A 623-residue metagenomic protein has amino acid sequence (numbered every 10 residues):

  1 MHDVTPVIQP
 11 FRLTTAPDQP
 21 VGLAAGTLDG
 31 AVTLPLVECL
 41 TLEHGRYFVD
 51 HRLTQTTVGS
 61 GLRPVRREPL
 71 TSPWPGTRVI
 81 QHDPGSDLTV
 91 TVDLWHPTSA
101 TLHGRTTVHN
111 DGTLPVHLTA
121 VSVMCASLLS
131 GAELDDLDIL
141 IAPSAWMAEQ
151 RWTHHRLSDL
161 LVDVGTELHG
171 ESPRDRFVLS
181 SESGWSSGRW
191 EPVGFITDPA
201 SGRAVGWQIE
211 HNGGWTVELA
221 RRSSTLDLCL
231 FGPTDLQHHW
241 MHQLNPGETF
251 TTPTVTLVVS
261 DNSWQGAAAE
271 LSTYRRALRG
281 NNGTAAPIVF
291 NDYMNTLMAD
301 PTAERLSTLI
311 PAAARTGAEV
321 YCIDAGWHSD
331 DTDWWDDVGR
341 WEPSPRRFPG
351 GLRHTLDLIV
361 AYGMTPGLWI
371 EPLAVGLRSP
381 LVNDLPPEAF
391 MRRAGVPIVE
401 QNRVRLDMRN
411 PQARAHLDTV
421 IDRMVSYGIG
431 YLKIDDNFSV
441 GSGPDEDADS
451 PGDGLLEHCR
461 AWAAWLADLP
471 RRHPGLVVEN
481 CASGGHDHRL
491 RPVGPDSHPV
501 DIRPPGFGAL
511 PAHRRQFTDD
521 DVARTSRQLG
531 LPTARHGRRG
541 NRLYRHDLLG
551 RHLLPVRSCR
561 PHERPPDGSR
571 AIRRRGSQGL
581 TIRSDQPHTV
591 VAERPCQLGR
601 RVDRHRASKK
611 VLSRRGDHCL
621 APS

Functional and structural regions predicted by a protein language model:
H2-R221, H238, S623: Polysaccharide-binding surfaces and accessory modules of carbohydrate-active proteins
F11, W462-S623: Active-site-proximal substrate-binding groove within the catalytic cores of carbohydrate-active enzymes
T106-V108, A325, S329, S344 (+3 more regions): Active-site and adjacent substrate-binding regions of carbohydrate-active enzymes
L118, S224, H328-V382, R471-H473: Acidic/aromatic-lined carbohydrate-recognition and catalytic surfaces of CAZymes acting on diverse glycans
H242-D261: Short Pro-Gly-centered flexible turn/kink motifs
A285-P287, M294-D300, S344-P345, G367 (+1 more regions): Active-site-adjacent "subsite" loops/lids of carbohydrate-active enzymes
I288-D292, I323, P366-I370, L432-I434 (+1 more regions): Hydrophobic faces of well-ordered beta-strands that scaffold small-molecule active sites in alpha/beta enzyme cores
R305-H328, Y427: Catalytic domains of carbohydrate-active enzymes, especially glycoside hydrolases
